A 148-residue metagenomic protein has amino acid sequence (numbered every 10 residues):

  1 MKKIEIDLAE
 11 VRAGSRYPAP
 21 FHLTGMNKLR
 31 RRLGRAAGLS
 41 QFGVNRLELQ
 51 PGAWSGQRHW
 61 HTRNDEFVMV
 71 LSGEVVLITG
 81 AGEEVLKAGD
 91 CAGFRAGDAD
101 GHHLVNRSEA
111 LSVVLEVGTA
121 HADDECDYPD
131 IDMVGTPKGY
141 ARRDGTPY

Functional and structural regions predicted by a protein language model:
M1-Q41, E125-Y148: A short, N-terminal "cap"/entry segment at the start of jelly-roll beta-barrel domains of the cupin/DSBH fold
K28-R30, N45-H61, D98-A99: Conserved short histidine dyad/triad with adjacent acidic residue
R35-A36, S40-Q41, A53-R63, E74: Short beta-strand/loop turn elements enriched in aromatics
R46-Q50, H61-I78, V117-T119: Short, conserved beta-strand element in jelly-roll/cupin
Q50-W54, E74, E83, D98 (+2 more regions): Short, charged/polar surface micro-motifs in flexible loops or helix N-caps
Q57, L77-I78, F94-R95, G101-S108: Short beta-strand His + acidic residue motifs that chelate non-heme Fe in jelly-roll/DSBH and cupin folds
G80-G97: Short acidic-glycine-tyrosine-enriched beta hairpin
G93, H103, R107-D124: A short hydrophobic beta-strand segment most commonly corresponding to one strand of the jelly-roll/cupin
